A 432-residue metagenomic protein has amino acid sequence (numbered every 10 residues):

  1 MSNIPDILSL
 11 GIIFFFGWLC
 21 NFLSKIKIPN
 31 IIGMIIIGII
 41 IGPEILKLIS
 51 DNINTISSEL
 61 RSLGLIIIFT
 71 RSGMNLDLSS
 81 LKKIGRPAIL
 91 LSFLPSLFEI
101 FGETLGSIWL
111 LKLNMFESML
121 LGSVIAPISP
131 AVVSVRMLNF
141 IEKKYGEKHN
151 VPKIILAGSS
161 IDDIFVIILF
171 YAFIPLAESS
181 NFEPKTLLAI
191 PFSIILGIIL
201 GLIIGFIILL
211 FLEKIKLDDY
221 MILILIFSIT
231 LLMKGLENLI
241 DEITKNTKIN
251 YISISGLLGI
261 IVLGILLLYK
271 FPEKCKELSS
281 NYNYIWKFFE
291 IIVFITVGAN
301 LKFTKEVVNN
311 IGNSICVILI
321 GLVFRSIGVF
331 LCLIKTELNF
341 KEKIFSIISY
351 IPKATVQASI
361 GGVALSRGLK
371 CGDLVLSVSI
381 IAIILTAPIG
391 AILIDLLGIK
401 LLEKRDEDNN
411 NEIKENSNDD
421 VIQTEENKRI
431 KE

Functional and structural regions predicted by a protein language model:
M1-I12, N54-F69, F116-S129, A189-G201 (+2 more regions): Structural signature of hydrophobic alpha-helical transmembrane segments
D6-L10, F14-L19, I161, I167-I292: Core mid-bundle transmembrane helix pairs that form the ion/substrate translocation pathway in diverse multi-pass
C20-I28, L48-S57, M74-L91, L111-E117 (+7 more regions): Interfacial helix-loop-helix linkers and transmembrane-helix boundary segments in multi-pass membrane proteins
M34-E44, L90-T104, I154-I167, L223-E237 (+2 more regions): Small-residue-rich segments of transmembrane alpha-helices in multi-pass membrane proteins, especially helix faces
I35-E44, S57-P87, I100-F101, F173-E178 (+4 more regions): Hydrophobic transmembrane alpha-helices of secondary-active transporters and Na+-translocating membrane complexes
L78-Y145, I295-V297, F303-L401: Transmembrane alpha-helices that form the ion-translocation and gating core of multi-pass ion transport proteins
W109, F192-K214, C332-L338, I383-N418: Juxtamembrane and boundary regions of transmembrane helices in multi-pass small-molecule transporters and channels
N411-E432: Intrinsically disordered, low-complexity cytosolic terminal tails
